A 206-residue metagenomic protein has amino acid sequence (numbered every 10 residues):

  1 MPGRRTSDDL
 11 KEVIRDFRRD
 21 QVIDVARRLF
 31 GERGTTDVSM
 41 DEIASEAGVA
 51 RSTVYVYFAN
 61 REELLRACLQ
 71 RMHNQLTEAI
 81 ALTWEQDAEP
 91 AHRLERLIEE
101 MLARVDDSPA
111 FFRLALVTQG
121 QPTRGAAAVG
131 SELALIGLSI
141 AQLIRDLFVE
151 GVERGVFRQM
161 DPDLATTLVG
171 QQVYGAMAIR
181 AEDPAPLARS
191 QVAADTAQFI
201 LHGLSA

Functional and structural regions predicted by a protein language model:
M1-R33, D37-E46, E63-R66: Basic, helix-initiating cap at the start of DNA-binding domains
A26, A47-F58: Short hydrophobic/aromatic patch on the recognition helix
G31, Y55-A59, R71: Base-recognition residues in the alpha-helical recognition helix of bacterial helix-turn-helix
T35, F58, V117-R124, Q171: Short helix-capping/turn signature of helix-turn-helix
A67, A81-A110, T166-V169, S190-A193: Hydrophobic alpha-helical connector segments
N74-T77, G125-R154, D163-T167: Amphipathic alpha-helical packing segments from all-alpha helical-bundle domains
V105-A127: Amphipathic alpha-helical segments used for helix-helix packing
F112-V117, G130, A134, V152-A197: Hydrophobic/aromatic-rich alpha-helical bundle segments in the mid-to-C-terminal region
